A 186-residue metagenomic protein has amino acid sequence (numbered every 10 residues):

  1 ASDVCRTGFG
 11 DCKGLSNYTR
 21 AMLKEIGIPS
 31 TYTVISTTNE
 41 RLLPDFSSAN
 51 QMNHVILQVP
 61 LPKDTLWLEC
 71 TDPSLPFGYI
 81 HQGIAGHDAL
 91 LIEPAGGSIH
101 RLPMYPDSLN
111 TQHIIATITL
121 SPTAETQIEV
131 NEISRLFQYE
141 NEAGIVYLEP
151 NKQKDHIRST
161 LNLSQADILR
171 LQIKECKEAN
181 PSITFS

Functional and structural regions predicted by a protein language model:
A1-S186: A sensor for short, sequence-defined functional sites
